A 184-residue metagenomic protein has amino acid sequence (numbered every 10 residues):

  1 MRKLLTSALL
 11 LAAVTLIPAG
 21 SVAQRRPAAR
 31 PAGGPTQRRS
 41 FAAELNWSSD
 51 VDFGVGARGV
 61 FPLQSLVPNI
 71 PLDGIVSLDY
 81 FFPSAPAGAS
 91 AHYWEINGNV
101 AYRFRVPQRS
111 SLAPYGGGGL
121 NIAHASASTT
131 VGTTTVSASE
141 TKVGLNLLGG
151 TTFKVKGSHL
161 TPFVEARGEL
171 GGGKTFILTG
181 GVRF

Functional and structural regions predicted by a protein language model:
M1-G34: Cleavable N-terminal export/targeting peptides
R26, R30-R109, H124, G149 (+4 more regions): Glycine- and aromatic-enriched membrane insertion/assembly motifs of diderm outer-membrane and organelle channel
A29, V131-T133: Solvent-exposed, glycine/polar-rich loop segments of beta-barrel outer-membrane systems
D73-S77, A113-G119, F163-R167: Outer-envelope exported proteins of Gram-negative bacteria
F104-V131, A138-L145: Mid-chain, well-packed structural core segment of small domains
S128-T129, V155-T161: Substrate-binding/catalytic groove segments of enzymes that remodel or degrade extracellular structural polymers
E140, E165-K174: Individual transmembrane alpha-helices with interfacial aromatic-anchor signatures
L147-V155: Surface-exposed extracellular loop regions of Gram-negative outer-membrane beta-barrel proteins
